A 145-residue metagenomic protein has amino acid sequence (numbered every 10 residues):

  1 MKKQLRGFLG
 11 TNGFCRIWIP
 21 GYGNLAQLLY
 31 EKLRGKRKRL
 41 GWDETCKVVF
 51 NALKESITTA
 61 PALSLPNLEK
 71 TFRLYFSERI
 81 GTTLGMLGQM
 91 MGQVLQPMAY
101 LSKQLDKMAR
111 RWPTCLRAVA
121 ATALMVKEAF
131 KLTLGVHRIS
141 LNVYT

Functional and structural regions predicted by a protein language model:
M1-K70, T145: C-terminal reverse transcriptase regions that engage the nucleic-acid substrate
L5, L9-G10, L29, L53 (+6 more regions): Mobile genetic element proteins and their domesticated derivatives, centered on retroelements and DNA transposons
N12-C15, C115-V136: Metal-dependent nuclease catalytic cores in nucleic-acid-processing enzymes, especially RNase H-like/related
C15, G81-L84, Q93-V94, K107-M108: Flexible loop/turn segments at secondary-structure boundaries
E55-L63, D106, K127-K131: Conserved helix-loop functional segments at active or binding sites
K70-R79: Two-metal-ion RNase H-like nuclease active-site motif
M91-A120, L124, Y144-T145: A short, polar/acidic, helix/strand-boundary loop motif
H137-V143: Hydrophobic beta-strand segments of well-ordered beta-sheets in folded domains
